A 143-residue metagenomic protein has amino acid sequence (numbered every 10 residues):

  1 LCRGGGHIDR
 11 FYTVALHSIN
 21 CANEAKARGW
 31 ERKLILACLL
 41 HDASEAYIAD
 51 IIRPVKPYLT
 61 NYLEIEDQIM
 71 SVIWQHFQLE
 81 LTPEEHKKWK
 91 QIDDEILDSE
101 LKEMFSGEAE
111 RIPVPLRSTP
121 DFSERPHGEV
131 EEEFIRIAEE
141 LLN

Functional and structural regions predicted by a protein language model:
L1-N143: Metal-dependent phosphohydrolase cores
